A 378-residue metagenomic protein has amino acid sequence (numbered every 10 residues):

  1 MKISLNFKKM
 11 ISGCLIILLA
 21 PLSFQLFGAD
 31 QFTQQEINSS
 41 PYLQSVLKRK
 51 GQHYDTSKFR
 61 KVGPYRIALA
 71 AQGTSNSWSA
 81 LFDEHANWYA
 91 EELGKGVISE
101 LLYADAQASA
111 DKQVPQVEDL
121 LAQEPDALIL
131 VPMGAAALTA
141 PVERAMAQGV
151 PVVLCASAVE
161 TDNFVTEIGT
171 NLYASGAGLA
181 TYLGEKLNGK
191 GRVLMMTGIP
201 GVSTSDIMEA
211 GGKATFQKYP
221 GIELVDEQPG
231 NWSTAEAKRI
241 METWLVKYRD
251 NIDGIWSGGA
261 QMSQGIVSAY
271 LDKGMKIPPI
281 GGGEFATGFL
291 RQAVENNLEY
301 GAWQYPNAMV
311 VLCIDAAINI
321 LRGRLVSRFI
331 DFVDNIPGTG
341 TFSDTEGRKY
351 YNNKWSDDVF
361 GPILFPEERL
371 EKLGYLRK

Functional and structural regions predicted by a protein language model:
A29-Y65, T215, L312-K378: Hinge/cleft segment of the Venus flytrap/periplasmic-binding protein
I37-R60, Y65-Y89, L93, L101-V114 (+4 more regions): Extracytoplasmic "Venus flytrap"
N38, V46-D55, Q113, E167-V193 (+4 more regions): Hydrophobic alpha-helical segments within soluble ligand-binding/sensing domains
I67-A71, S75-N76, A86, A177-G221 (+3 more regions): An alpha-beta-alpha
E92-A106, V193-M195, F216-T234: Short beta-strand elements in bilobed, periplasmic/extracellular small-molecule ligand-binding domains
D105, V159-Y182, M195-I199, E227 (+1 more regions): Short beta-strand elements at the ligand-binding edges of bilobed clamshell
A127-M146, G212, V225-D226, G230-Q292: Hydrophobic alpha-helical
A135-A174, R192, A286-E299: Flexible loop/hinge segments that line or gate small-molecule binding clefts
